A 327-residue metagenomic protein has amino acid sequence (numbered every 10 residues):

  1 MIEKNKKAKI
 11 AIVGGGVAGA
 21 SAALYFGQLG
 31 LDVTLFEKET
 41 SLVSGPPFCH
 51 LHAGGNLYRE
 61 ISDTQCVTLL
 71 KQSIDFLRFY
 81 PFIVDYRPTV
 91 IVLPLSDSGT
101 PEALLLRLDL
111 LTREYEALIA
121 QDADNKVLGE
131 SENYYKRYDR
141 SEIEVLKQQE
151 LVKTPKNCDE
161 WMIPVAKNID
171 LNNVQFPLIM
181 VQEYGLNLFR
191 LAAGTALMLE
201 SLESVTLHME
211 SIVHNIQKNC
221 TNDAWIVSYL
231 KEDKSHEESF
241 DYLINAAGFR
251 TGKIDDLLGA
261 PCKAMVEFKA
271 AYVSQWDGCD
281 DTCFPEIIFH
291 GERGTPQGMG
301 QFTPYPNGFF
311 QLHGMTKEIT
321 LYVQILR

Functional and structural regions predicted by a protein language model:
A8-T34: N-terminal Rossmann-like FAD-binding beta1-loop-alpha1 element of flavoenzymes
A18, S41, R250: Conserved Rossmann-like nucleotide-cofactor binding loop
Q28-P47: Glycine-rich FAD pyrophosphate-binding loop
H50-E160: Dinucleotide-binding Rossmann-like beta1-alpha1 core, especially the glycine-rich loop that anchors the ADP
D85-S98, D139-E142, Q149-K153, N157-E203 (+1 more regions): Helix-loop-beta segment of a Rossmann-like dinucleotide-binding subdomain
D170-Y242, A246-T251, D255: Helical element adjacent to the flavin cofactor pocket in flavoenzyme catalytic cores
K231-P296, Y305-G308: Central helical "cap/lid" subdomain
F289-R327: Active-site lid/adjacent beta-loop-alpha segment flanking the redox-cofactor pocket in flavoenzymes
